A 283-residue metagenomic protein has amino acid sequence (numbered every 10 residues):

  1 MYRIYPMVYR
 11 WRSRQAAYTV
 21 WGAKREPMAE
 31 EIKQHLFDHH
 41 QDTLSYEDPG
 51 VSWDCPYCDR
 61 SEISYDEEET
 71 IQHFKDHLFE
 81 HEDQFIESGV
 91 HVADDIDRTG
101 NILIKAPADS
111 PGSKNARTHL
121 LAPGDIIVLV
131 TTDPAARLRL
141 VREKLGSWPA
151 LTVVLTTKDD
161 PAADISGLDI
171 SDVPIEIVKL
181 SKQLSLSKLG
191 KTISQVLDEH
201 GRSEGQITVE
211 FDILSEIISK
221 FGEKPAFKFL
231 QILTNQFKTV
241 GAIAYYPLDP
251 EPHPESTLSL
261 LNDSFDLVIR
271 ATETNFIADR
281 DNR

Functional and structural regions predicted by a protein language model:
R3-Y5, W21-G50, E67-E87: C-terminal recognition-helix end and immediately following basic linker of small zinc-binding "finger" domains
R10-A16, C55-C58: Short cysteine-rich clusters marking metal-coordination/redox-active sites
A16-V20, S61-I63: Cys/His-rich microdomains that often coordinate metals
I86-K144: Glycine-rich P-loop/Walker A and Walker A-like loops and their local beta1-loop-alpha1 context in P-loop NTPases
P123, W148, D263-F265: Short, structured coil segments at secondary-structure junctions
P161-I232: Phosphate-binding/switch loop-helix module in NTP-utilizing enzymes
K228-P252: Substrate-engagement module of ASCE P-loop NTPases
Y246-R283: Phosphate-binding/switch region of NTP-binding enzymes
